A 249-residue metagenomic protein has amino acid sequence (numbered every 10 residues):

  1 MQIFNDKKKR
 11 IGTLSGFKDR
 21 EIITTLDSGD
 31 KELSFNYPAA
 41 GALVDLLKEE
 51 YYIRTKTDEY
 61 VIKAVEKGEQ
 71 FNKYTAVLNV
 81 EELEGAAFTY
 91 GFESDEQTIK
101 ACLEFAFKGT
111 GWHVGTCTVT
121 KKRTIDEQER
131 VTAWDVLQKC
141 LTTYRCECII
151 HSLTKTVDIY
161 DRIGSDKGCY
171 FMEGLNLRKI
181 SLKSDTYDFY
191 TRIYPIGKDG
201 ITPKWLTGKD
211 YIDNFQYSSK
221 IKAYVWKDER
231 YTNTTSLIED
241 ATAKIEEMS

Functional and structural regions predicted by a protein language model:
M1-D45, N79-E81, Q216-S249: Juxtamembrane "anchor/assembly" segments of surface/extracellular structural proteins
R10-G12, G41-D45, V61, E82-G85 (+2 more regions): Short, surface-exposed beta-strand/loop "edge" segments at domain boundaries and coil↔beta transitions
R20-I22, L26, K100-Q128, D158: N-terminal export/assembly leaders
E21-L26, I62-K67, C148-I150: Short, exposed beta-strand/loop patches in secreted or surface proteins that constitute
A40-V114: Surface-exposed cap/loop segments at beta↔alpha junctions
E66-L83, T118-Y194: Short beta-strand-centered interaction patches in the first periplasmic/extracellular domains of large envelope
F92-I99, D126-W134, D188, T234 (+1 more regions): Solvent-exposed, acidic/flexible segments
D166-S249: Acidic, small/polar-enriched beta strand-loop surface segments
